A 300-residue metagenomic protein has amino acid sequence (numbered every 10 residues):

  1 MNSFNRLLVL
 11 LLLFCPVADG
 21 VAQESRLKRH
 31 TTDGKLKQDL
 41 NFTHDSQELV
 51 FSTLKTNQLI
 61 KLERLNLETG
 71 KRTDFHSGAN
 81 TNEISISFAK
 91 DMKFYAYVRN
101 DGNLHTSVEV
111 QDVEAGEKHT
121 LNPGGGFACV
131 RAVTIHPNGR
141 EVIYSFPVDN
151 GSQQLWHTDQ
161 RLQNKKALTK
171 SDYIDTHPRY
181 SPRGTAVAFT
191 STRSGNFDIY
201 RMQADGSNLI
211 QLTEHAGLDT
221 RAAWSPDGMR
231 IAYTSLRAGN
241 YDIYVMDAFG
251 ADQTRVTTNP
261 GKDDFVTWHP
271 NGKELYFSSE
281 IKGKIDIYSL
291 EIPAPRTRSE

Functional and structural regions predicted by a protein language model:
M1-L8: Bacterial N-terminal signal peptides that target proteins for export
L8-P16: Bacterial N-terminal signal peptides
V21-E300: Sequence signature of WD/YWTD-type beta-propeller architectures
